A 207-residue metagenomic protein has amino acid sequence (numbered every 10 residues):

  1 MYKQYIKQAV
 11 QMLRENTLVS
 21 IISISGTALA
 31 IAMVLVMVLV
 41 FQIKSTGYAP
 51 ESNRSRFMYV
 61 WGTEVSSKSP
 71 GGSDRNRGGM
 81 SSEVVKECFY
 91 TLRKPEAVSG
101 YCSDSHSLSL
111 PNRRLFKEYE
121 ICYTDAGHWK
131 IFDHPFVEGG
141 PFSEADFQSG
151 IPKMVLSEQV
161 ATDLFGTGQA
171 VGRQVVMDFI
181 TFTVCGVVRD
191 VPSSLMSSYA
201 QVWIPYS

Functional and structural regions predicted by a protein language model:
Y2-R14, V84-F89: A short amphipathic helical element positioned immediately N-terminal to and/or at the very start of a transmembrane
L13-N16, S23, K44, V60 (+6 more regions): Generic structural signal for small/hydrophobic residues in well-ordered secondary structure, especially within
N16-S45: Short, strongly hydrophobic transmembrane alpha-helices
M37-S107: Membrane-proximal extracellular/periplasmic loop immediately following the first transmembrane helix
G71-S82, L115-E120, Q148-P152, V191-W203: Solvent-exposed, non-transmembrane alpha-helical starts
D104-L110, P141-E144: Short, solvent-exposed loop/turn elements at beta->coil junctions and helix N-caps that rim active or binding pockets
S109-R113, D178-I180: Short strand-coil-strand connectors
C122, G127-P141, P152-S207: Mid-to-C-terminal secondary-structure elements that act as membrane-proximal/extracytoplasmic interface segments
